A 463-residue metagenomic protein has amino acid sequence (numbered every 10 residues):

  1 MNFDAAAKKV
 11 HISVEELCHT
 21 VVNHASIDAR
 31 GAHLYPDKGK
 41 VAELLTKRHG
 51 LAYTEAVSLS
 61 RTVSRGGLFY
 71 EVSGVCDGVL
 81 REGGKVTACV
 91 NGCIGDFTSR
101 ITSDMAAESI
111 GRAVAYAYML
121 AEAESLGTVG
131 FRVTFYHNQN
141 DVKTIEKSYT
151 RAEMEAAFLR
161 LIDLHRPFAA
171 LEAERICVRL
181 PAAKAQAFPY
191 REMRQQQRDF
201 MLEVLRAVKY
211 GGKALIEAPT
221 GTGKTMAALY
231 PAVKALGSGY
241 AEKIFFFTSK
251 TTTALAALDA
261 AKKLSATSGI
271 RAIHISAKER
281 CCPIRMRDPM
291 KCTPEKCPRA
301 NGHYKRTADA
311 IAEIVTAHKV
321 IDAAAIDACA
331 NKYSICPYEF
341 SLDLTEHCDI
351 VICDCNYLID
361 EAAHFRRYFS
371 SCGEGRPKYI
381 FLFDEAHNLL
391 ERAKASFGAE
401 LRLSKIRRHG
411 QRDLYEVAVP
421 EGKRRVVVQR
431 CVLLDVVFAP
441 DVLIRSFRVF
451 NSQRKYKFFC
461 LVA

Functional and structural regions predicted by a protein language model:
M1-R81: Metal-dependent nuclease catalytic cores that hydrolyze phosphodiester bonds in DNA/RNA, characterized by
R61-A156: Mg2+/Mn2+-dependent nuclease catalytic core
R175-I216: Conserved pre-motif I regulatory segment
P181, A187, Y240-V351, C355-I359: A substrate-engagement module of RecA-like helicase motors
Y210-P231: Walker A/P-loop
T225-G239, A260-K263: Walker A/P-loop NTP-binding motif
Y333-S334, Y338-I350, C355-R425, R430 (+2 more regions): Signature of the SF2 helicase/ATPase Hel1-core->accessory helical subdomain module
V417, V436-V437, V442, S452-F458: Alpha-helix boundary/capping motif
